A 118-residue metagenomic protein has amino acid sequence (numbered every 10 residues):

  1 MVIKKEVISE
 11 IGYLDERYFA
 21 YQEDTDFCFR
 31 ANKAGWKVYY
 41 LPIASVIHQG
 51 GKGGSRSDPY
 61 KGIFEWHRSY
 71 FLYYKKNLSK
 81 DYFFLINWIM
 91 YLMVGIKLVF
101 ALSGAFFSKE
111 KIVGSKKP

Functional and structural regions predicted by a protein language model:
M1-S45: A short, conserved alpha-helix in the catalytic core of glycosyltransferases
E10, S103, S115-K116: A periodicity- and composition-biased signal for non-globular, repetitive helical segments
F29-E110: Active-site-adjacent helix/loop segment of glycosyltransferases that harbors family-specific signature motifs
K109-P118: Membrane-interface aromatic/basic loop that binds lipid-linked glycans or pyrophosphate carriers, typified by
